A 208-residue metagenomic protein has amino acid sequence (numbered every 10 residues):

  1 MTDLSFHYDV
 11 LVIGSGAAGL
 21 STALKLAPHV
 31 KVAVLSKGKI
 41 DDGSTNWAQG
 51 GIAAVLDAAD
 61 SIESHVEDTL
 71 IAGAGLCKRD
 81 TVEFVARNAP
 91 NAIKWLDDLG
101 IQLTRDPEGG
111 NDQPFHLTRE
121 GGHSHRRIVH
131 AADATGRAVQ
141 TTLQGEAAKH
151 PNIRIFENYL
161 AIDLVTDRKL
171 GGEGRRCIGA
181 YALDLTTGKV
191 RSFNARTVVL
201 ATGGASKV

Functional and structural regions predicted by a protein language model:
M1-I13, A17, R154: N-terminal charge/polar-biased segments
T2-D3, K169-G172, V190: Replace "in large, NTP-powered and nucleic-acid-processing enzymes" with "in large, NTP-powered factors and other
S5-Y8, T187-T197: Core beta-strand elements of the Rossmann-like FAD/NAD(P) dinucleotide-binding domain in flavoenzyme oxidoreductases
V10-V34: N-terminal Rossmann-like FAD-binding beta1-loop-alpha1 element of flavoenzymes
L20, K189, K207-V208: Short glycine-rich, flexible loops that bind phosphorylated cofactors or substrates
S36-I178, A182-T186, K207: Conserved N-terminal/central alpha/beta ligand/cofactor-binding core
T197-V208: Glycine-rich loop(s) and the adjacent beta-strand/alpha-helix scaffold that form part
